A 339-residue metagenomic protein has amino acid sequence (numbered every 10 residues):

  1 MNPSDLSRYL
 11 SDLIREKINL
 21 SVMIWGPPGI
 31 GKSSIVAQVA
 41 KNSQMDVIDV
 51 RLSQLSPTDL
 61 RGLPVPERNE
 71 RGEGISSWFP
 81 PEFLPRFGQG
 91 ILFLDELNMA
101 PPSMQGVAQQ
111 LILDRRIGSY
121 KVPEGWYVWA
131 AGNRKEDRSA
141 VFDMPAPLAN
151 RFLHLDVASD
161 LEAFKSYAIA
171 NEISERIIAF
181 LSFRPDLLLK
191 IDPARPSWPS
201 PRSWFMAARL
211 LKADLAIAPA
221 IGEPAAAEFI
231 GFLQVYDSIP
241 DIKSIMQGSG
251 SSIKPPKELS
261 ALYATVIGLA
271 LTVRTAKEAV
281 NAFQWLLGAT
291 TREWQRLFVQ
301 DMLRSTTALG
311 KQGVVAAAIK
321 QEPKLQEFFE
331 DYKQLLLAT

Functional and structural regions predicted by a protein language model:
M1-R184: AAA+ P-loop NTPase catalytic core and its hallmark functional loops
R15, F142, S200, A318-E322: Alpha-helical interaction segments
I24, S77, S203, Q284 (+2 more regions): Residues in intrinsically disordered, low-complexity segments of regulatory proteins
L52-P57, F83-G88, L92, A149-L155 (+3 more regions): Short, surface-exposed, charge-dense and proline/glycine-enriched linear segments
E73-I75, Q89, E223, K311-V314: Intrinsically disordered, low-complexity regions
A170-L309: Alpha-helical lid/collar subdomain of P-loop NTPases
A289-T339: Long, positively charged, glycine-interspersed low-complexity recognition regions
